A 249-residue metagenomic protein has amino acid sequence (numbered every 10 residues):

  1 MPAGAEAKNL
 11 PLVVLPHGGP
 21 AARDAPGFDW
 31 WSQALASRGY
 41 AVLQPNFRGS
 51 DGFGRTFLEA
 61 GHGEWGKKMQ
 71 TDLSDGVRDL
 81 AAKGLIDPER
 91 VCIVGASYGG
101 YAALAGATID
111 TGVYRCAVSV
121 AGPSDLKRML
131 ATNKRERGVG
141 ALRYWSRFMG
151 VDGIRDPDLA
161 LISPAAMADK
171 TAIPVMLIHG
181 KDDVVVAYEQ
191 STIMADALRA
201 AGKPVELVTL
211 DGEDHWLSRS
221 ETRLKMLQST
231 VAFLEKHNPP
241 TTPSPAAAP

Functional and structural regions predicted by a protein language model:
M1-K8, S163-A168: Short beta-strand-to-loop junctions in surface cap/lid or active-site-entrance loops
K8-G18: Short beta-strand element of the alpha/beta-hydrolase
N9, D29, R38, T171-A172: Short loop/turn elements that form and flank the Walker-type P-loop nucleotide-binding site in RecA-like NTPase cores
P11-L12, A41, C116: Short, Asp-centered acidic motifs that coordinate Mg2+ and/or phosphate in catalytic or ligand-binding sites
L15, G27-W30, I109, I193: Alpha-helical transmission elements in cytosolic ATPase-linked domains
R23-P26, E189: Short N-terminal helix/helix-N-cap motif within the alpha/beta-hydrolase-1
P26-P45: Short amphipathic alpha-helix adjacent to the substrate-entry channel of hydrolases
P45-P249: Active-site-proximal cap/loop segments of hydrolase catalytic domains
